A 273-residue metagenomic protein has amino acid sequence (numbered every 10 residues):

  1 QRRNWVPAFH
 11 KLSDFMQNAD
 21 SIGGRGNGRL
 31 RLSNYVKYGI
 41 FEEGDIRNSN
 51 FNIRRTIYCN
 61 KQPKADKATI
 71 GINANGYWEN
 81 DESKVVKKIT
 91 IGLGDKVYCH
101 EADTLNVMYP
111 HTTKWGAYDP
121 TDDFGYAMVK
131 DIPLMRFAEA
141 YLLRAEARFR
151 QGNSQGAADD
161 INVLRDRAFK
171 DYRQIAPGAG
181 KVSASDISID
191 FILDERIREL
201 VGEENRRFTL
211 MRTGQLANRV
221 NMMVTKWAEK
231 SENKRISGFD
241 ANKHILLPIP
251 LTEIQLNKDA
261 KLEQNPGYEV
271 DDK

Functional and structural regions predicted by a protein language model:
Q1, S185-V224: Acidic/serine-rich, low-complexity amphipathic helices located in mid- to C-terminal regulatory regions
Q1-L12, D171-I187, F191, F208 (+2 more regions): Short, surface-exposed recognition loops and adjoining beta-strand edges that mediate ligand/DNA contacts, enriched
Q1-R136, V220-K273: Elongated scaffold/linker segments in the mid-to-C-terminal portions of large proteins
D45, D131-R167, I189-E199, E203 (+1 more regions): Extended, hydrophobic/aromatic-rich amphipathic alpha-helical segments that build helical scaffolds
R54-I57, K170, R198, L216: Short loop/turn segments at secondary-structure transitions that flank enzyme active sites
F124-L134, A147-R150, G178-A184: Short, contiguous acidic/charged loop-to-helix segments that flank catalytic cores in large enzymes
R167-A168, R219: Catalytic lumenal/periplasmic loop and adjoining terminal transmembrane helix of membrane glycan-assembly enzymes
